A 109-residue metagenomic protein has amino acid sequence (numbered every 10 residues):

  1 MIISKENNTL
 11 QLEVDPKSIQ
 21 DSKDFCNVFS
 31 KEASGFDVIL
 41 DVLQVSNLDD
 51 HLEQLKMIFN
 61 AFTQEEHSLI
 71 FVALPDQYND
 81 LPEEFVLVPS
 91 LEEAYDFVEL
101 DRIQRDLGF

Functional and structural regions predicted by a protein language model:
M1-I3, N7, A73-F109: STAS-like cytosolic regulatory interaction modules
M1-N27: STAS-typified acidic loop motif
S4-E6, K31-G35, F62-Q64: Flexible, charged surface loops at secondary-structure boundaries
L12-V14, V38-L43, F71-V72: Conserved beta-strand segments of the P-loop GTPase G domain that flank and frequently precede/overlap
S22-Q54: Short, glycine-/small-residue-enriched flexible loop/hinge segments at domain edges that mediate gating
V28-F29, A61, L100: A generic secondary-structure signal
E53-K56, E84-V86: Short, glycine/charged-enriched secondary-structure capping and boundary segments
F59-L81: Short aromatic-glycine-(Arg/Gly/Cys) micro-motifs in beta-strand/loop hairpins
